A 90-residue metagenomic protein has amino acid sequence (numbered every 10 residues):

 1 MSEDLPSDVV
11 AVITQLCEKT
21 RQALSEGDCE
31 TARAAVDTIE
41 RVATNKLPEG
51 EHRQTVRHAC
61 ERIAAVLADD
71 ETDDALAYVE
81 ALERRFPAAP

Functional and structural regions predicted by a protein language model:
M1-P90: Acidic, polar-rich N-terminal leader regions of halophilic archaeal proteins
